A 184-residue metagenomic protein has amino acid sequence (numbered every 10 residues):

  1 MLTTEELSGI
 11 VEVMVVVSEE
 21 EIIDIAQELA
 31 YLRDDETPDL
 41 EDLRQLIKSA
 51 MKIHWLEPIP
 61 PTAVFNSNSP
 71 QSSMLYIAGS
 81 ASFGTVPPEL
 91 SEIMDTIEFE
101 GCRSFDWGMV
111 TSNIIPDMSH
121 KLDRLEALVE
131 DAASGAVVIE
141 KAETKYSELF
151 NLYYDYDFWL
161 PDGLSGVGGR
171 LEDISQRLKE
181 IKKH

Functional and structural regions predicted by a protein language model:
M1-V17: Short alpha-helical segments that sit at the start of domains
L2, V17-E20, L32, T37-V110: Charged low-complexity interaction tracts in eukaryotic proteins
G9, G79, G84, G101 (+3 more regions): Residue-identity detector for glycine
I10, E28-P61, E140-L171: Charge-enriched amphipathic alpha-helical scaffolds
E21-A26: A short acidic, leucine-rich amphipathic alpha-helix
I114-H184: Glycine-rich, aromatic-bearing surface loops/beta-hairpins
